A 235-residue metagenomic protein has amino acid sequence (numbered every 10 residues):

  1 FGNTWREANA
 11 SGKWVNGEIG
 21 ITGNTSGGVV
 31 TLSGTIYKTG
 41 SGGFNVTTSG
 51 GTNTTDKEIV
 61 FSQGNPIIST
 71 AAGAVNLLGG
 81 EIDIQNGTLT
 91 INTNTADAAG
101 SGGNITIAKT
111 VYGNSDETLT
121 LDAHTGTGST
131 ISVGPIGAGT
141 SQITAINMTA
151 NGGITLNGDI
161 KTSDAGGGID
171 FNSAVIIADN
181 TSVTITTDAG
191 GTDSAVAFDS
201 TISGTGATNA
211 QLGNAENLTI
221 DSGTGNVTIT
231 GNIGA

Functional and structural regions predicted by a protein language model:
F1-A235: Extracellular lectin-like interaction modules
